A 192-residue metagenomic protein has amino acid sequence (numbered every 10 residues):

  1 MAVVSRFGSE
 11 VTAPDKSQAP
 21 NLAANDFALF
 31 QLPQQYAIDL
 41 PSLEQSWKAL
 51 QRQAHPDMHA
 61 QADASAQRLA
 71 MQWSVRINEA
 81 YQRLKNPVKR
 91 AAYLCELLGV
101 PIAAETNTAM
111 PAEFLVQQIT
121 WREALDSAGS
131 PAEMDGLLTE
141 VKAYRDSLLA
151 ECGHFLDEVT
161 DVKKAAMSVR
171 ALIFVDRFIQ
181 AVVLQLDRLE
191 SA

Functional and structural regions predicted by a protein language model:
A2-A192: C-terminal accessory/regulatory regions appended to core domains
